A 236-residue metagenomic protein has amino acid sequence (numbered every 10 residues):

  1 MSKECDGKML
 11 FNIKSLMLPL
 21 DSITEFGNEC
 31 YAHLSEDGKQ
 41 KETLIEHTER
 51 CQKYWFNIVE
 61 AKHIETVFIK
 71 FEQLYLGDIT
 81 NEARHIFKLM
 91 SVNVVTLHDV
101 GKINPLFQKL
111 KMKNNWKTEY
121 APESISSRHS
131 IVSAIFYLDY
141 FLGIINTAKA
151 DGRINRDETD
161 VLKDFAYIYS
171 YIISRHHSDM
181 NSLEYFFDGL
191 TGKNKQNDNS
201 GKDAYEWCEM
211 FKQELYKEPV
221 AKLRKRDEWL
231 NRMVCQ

Functional and structural regions predicted by a protein language model:
E4-D37, L44-I58, V67-Q236: Accessory nucleic-acid engagement/destabilization modules that flank
